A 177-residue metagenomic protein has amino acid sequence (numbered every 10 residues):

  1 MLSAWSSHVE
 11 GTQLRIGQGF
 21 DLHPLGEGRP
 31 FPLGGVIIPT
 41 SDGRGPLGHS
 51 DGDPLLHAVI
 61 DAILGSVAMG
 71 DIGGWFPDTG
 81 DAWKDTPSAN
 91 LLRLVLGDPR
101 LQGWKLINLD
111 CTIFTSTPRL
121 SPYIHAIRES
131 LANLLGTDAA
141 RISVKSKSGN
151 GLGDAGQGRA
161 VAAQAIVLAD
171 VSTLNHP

Functional and structural regions predicted by a protein language model:
L2-A126, L134-L135: RNase III-family endoribonuclease catalytic core
E129: Active-site phosphate/pyrophosphate- and oxyanion-stabilizing loops and adjacent acidic/basic residues in soluble
D138-R141: Short acidic capping loops at alpha-helix termini that bridge into adjacent secondary structure
V144-S146: Pyridoxal 5′-phosphate
A155-H176: C-terminal edge-of-domain segments
